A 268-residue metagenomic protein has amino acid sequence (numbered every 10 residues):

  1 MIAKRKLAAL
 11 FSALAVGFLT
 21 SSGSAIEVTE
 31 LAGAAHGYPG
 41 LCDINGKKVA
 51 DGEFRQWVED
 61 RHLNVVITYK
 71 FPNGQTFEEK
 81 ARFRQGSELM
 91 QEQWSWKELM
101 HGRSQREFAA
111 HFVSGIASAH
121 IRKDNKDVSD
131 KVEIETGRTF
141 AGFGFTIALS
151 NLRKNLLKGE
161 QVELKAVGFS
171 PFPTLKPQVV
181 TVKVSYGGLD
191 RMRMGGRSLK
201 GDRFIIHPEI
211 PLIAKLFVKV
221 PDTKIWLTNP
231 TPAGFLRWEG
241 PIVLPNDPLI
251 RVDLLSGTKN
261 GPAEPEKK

Functional and structural regions predicted by a protein language model:
M1-F11: Bacterial N-terminal signal peptides that target proteins for export
R5, G144, G196: Solvent-exposed, flexible loop/coil residues
A9-L19: Bacterial N-terminal signal peptides
S21-A25: Sec/Tat signal peptide C-region and signal peptidase I cleavage site
I26-S114, E163-K268: Acidic, serine/threonine-rich low-complexity disordered tracts
G115-A119: Mixed-charge (acidic/basic) macromolecular-recognition segments
R122-L164: Surface-exposed beta-loop interaction hotspot
